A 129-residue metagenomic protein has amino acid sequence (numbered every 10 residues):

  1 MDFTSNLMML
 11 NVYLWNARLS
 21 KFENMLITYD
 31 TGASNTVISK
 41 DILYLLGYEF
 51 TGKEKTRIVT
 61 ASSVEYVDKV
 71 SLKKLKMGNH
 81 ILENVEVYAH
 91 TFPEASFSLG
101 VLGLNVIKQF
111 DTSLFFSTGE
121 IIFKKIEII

Functional and structural regions predicted by a protein language model:
M1-I129: Pepsin/retropepsin-fold aspartyl endopeptidases
